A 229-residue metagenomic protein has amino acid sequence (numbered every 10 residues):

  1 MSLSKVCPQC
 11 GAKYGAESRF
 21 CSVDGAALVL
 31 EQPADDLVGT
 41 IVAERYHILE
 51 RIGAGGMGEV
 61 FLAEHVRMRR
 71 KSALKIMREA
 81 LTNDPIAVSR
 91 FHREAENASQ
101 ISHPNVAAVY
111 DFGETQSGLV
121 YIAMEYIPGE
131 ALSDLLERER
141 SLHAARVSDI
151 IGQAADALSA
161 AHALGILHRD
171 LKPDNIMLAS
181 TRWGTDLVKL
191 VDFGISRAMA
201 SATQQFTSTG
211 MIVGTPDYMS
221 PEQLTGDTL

Functional and structural regions predicted by a protein language model:
S2-S22, L30-L229: Conserved ATP-binding/catalytic core of the eukaryotic-like protein kinase fold, especially serine/threonine kinases
